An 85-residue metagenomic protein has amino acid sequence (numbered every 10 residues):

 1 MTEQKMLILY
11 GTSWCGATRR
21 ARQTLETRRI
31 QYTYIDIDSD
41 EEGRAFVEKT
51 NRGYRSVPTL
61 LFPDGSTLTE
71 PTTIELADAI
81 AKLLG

Functional and structural regions predicted by a protein language model:
M1-Q31: Local sequence-structure signature of Cys/Sec-based thiol-disulfide redox active-site neighborhoods
G16, E41-E42, E75: Short alpha-helical
R19, Q23, A45, D78: Alpha-helical elements of the RecA-like P-loop NTPase motor core of helicases
I30-R44: Thiol-based oxidoreductase modules, predominantly thioredoxin-like and allied folds used for disulfide exchange
A45-N51, I80-L83: Short amphipathic alpha-helix with an adjacent loop that forms part of the alpha/beta core around
N51-L61: Structural micro-motif
F62-G85: Non-catalytic, surface beta->alpha helical segment in thiol-disulfide oxidoreductase systems
